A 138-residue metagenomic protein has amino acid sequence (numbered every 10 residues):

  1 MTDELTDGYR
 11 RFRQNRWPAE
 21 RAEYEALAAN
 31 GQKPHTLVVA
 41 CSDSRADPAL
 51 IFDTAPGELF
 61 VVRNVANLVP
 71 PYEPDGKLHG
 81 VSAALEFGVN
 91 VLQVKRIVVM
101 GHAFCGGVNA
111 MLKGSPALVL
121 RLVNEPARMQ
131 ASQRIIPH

Functional and structural regions predicted by a protein language model:
M1-P34, N67-K95, G106-H138: Divalent-metal-activated hydrolytic enzyme cores
A29-P48: N-terminal low-complexity or amphipathic/hydrophobic leaders
H35-V38, E58-F60, K95-V98: Structural motif
V39-C41, R63, M100-H102: Short beta-strand segments
S44, C105-G106: Solvent-exposed loop/turn segments at secondary-structure junctions within structured extracellular/periplasmic domains
R45-L68: Catalytic core of membrane glycerolipid acyltransferases/transacylases, capturing the structured, soluble-facing
